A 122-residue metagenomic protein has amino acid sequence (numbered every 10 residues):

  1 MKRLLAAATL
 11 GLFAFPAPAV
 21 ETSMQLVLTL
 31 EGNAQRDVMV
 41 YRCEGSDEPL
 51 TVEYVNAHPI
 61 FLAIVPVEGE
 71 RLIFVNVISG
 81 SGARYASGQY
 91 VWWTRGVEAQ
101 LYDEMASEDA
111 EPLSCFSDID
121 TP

Functional and structural regions predicted by a protein language model:
K2-A8: Sec-dependent signal peptide recognition, specifically the positively charged N-region followed immediately by
A14-A17: N-terminal signal peptide c-region/cleavage motif recognized by signal peptidases
V20-L72, S107, P112-T121: N-terminal secretory signal peptides
D37, S81, V97: Residues that flank catalytic or metal-binding motifs in active/ligand-binding sites
Y41, G82-A86, D103: Short, structured surface segments that line ligand/substrate-binding pockets
P49-Y54, Y90-G96: Broad, structure-driven detector of short, well-ordered beta-strand segments within folded domains
L62, P66-W92: Acidic, aromatic-enriched beta-alpha/helix-loop junctions
W92, A99-A110: Short, exposed beta-strand-loop hairpins at the edges of beta-sheets in extracellular/periplasmic proteins
